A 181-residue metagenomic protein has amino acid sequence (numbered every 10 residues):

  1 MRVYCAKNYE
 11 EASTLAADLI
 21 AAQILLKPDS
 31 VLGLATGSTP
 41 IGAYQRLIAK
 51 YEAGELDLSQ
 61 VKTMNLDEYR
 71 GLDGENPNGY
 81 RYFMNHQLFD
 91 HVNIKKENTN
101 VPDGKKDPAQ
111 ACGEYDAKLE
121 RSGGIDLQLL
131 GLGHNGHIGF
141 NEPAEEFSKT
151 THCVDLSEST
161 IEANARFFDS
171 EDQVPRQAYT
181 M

Functional and structural regions predicted by a protein language model:
M1-L32: N-terminal glycine-/serine-/threonine-rich phosphate-binding loop
A17-L25, I48, E52, N85-F89 (+1 more regions): Generic structural signal for well-ordered alpha-helical scaffold segments
L26-E52: Glycine-rich N-terminal segment of FAD-binding domains in flavoprotein oxidoreductases, spanning the beta-loop-helix
R46-D57, Y80, P143-C153: A glycine- and small-aliphatic-rich helix-loop capping segment at beta-alpha/alpha-beta transitions that lines
L56-Q128: Ligand-binding beta-strand-loop-alpha-helix segment within the catalytic cores of soluble metabolic enzymes
G123-S148: Glycine-rich phosphate-binding loop
G139-M181: Class I SAM-dependent methyltransferase SAM-binding "motif I" and its flanking Rossmann-like core
